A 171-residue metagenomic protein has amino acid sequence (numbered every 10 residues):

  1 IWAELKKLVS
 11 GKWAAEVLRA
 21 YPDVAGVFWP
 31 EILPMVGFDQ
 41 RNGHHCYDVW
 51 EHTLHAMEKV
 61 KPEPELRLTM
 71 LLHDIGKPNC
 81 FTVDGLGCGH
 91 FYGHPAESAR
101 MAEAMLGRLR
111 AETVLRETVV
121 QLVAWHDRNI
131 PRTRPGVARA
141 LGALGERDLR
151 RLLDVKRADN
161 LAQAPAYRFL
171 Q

Functional and structural regions predicted by a protein language model:
I1-L68, I75-G89, G93, E97-A111: Glycine- and charge-enriched loop/helix tracts that form the active or gating conduit in phosphate/cation-handling
F38-E58, A111-R168: Histidine/acidic-rich helix-loop-helix segments that form or flank divalent-metal centers in metalloenzyme catalytic
M70-L71, K156: Short conserved micro-motifs on helix faces and helix-strand junctions that flank and scaffold key functional residues
H73-D74, D159: Acidic active-site catalytic centers that drive phospho-/nucleotidyl reactions and related ester hydrolyses
